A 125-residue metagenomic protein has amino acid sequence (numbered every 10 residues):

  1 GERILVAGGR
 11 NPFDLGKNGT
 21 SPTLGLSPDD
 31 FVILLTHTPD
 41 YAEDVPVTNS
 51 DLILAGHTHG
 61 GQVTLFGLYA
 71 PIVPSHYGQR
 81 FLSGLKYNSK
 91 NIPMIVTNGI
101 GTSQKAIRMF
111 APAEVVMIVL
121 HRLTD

Functional and structural regions predicted by a protein language model:
G1-G8, S27-F31, Y87-M94, L120-D125: Beta-strand-turn-beta hairpins that frame and shape the catalytic cleft of phosphate-ester-processing enzymes
G1-T36, A42-D44, T48, K105-M109: Binuclear metal-dependent hydrolase catalytic cores centered on His/Asp/Glu-rich metal-binding motifs
P39-M117: Conserved beta-sheet core of the metallophosphoesterase superfamily
